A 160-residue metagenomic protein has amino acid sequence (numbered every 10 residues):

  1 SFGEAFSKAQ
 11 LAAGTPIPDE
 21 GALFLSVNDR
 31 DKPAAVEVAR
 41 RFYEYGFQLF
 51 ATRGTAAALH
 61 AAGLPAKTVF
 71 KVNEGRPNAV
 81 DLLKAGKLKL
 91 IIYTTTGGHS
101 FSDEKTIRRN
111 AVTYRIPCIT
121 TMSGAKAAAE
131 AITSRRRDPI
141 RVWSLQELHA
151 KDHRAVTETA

Functional and structural regions predicted by a protein language model:
S1-I119, A125-E130, R135-D138, W143-A160: ATP-dependent carboxylate/acyl-activation modules
